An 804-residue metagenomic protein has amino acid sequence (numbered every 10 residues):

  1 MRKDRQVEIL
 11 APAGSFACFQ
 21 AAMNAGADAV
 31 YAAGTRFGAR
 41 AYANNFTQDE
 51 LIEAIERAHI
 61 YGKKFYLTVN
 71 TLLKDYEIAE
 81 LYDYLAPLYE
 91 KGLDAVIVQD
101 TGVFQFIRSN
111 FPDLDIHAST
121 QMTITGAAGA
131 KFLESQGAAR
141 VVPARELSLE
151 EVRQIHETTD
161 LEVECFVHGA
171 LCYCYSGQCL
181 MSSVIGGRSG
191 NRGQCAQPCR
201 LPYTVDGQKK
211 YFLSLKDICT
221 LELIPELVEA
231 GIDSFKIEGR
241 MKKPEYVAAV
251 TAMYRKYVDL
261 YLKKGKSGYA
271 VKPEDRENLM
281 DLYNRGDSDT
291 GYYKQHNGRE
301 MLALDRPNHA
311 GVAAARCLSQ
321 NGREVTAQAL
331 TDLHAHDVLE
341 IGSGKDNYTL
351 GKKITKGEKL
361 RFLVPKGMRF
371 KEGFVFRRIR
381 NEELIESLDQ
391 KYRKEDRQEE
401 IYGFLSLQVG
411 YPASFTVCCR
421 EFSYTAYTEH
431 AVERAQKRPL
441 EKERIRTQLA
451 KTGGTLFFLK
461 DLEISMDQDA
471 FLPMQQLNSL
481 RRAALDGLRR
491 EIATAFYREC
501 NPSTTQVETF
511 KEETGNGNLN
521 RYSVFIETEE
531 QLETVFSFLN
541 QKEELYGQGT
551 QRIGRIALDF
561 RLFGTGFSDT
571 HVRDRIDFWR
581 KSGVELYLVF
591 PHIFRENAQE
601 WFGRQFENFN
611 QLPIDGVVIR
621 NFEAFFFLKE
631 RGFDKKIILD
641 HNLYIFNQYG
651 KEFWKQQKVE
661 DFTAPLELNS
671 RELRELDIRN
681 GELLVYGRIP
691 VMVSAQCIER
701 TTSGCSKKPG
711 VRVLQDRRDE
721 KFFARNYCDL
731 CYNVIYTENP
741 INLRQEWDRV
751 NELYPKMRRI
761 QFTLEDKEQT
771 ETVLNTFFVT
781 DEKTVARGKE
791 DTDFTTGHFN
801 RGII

Functional and structural regions predicted by a protein language model:
R2-I124, V142-S234, M241-I804: Active-site pocket-lining/capping segments in soluble small-molecule metabolic enzymes
A139: Long, basic N-terminal domains or extensions that often function in RNA/ssDNA interaction or organelle/cellular
